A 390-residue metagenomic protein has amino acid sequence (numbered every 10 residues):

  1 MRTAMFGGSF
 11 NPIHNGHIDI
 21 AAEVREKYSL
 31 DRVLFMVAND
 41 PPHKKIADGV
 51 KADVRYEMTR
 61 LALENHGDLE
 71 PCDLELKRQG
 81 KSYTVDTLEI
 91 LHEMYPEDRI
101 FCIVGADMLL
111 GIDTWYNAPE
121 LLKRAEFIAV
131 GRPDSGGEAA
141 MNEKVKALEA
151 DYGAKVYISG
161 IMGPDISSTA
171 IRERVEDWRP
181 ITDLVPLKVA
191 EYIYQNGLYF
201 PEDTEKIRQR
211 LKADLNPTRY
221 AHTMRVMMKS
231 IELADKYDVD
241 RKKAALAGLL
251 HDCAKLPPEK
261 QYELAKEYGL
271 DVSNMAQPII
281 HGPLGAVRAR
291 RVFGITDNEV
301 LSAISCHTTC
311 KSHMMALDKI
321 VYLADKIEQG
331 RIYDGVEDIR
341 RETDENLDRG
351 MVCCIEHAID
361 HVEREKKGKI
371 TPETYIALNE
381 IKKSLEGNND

Functional and structural regions predicted by a protein language model:
M1-T204: Nucleotidyltransferase catalytic core that binds NTPs
N11-I13, I207, G248-A254: Histidine-centered catalytic micro-motifs
H14-H17, H43, H222, H251 (+2 more regions): Histidine-centered active-site/metal-ligand motif
N15-I20, R225-M228, L284: Short amphipathic alpha-helical face segments that pack within enzyme cores and frequently flank/anchor catalytic
I46-V54, R78-S82, P217, A221 (+4 more regions): Residues at secondary-structure transition points
R179-E205, D360-D390: Charged phosphate-binding loop/patch that engages nucleotide di/tri-phosphates or the phosphate backbone of nucleic
T204-L215: Generic N-terminal amphipathic, Lys/Arg-enriched alpha-helix
K212-D214, I231-I355: Divalent metal-dependent catalytic cores for phosphoryl transfer on phosphate-bearing substrates
